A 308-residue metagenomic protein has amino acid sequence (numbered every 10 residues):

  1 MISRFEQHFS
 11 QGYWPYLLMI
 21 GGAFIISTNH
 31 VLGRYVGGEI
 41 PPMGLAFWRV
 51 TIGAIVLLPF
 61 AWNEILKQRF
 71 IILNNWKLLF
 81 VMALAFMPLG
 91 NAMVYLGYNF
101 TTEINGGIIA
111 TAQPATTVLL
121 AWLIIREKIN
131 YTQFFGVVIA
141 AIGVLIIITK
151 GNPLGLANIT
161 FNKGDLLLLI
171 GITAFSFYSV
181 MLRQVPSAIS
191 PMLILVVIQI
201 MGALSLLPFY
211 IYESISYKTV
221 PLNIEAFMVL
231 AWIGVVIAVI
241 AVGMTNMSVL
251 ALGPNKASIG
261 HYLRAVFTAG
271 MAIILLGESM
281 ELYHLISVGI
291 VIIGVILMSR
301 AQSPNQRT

Functional and structural regions predicted by a protein language model:
I2-F47, A157-Q184, T308: Glycine-/small-residue-enriched transmembrane alpha-helix faces in small-molecule transporters and effluxers
M19, L57, T117-L119, L123 (+4 more regions): Transmembrane alpha-helical segments that form core, pore/gating elements of small-molecule transporters/exporters
I25-H30, L58-A110, I146, G234-L252: Specific transmembrane alpha-helical segments of multi-pass solute transporters/efflux pumps, especially DMT/EamA
S27, V31, A83-P88, A92 (+6 more regions): Hydrophobic/small/kink-forming positions within alpha-helical transmembrane segments of polytopic membrane proteins
V31-E39, Y98-N99, I148-F161, I211-V229 (+1 more regions): Membrane-interface helix termini and inter-helical loops of multi-pass transporters
V36, L45, R49, G97 (+6 more regions): Hydrophobic/aromatic residues within transmembrane alpha-helices of multi-pass small-molecule transporters
F47-W48, N91, G106-A112, M181-L204 (+1 more regions): Helix-helix packing/entry segments at the starts of transmembrane helices
L57, L120, I129-G151, Y262 (+2 more regions): Hydrophobic transmembrane alpha-helices of multi-pass small-molecule transport proteins
